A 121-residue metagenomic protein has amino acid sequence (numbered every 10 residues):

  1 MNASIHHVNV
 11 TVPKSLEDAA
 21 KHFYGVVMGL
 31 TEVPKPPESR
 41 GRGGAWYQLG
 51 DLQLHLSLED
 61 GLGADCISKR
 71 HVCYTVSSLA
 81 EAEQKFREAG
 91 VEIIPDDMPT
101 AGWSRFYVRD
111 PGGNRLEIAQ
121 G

Functional and structural regions predicted by a protein language model:
M1-A3, E88-G121: Vicinal oxygen chelate
M1-K21, R70-V72: N-terminal beta-strand motif that seeds the catalytic metal site of vicinal oxygen chelate
A20-G25, F86, G113: Conserved active-site tyrosine of GNAT-family acetyltransferases
G29-P37, E92-D97: Short secondary-structure junctions
T31-C66, R115-Q120: Conserved short beta-strand elements that form part of the metal-binding/catalytic scaffold of enzyme active sites
G43, R70, G102-S104: Residue-level marker for the onset of beta-strands and adjacent loop->beta junctions in well-ordered domains
D65-E88: Mid-chain, well-packed structural core segment of small domains
